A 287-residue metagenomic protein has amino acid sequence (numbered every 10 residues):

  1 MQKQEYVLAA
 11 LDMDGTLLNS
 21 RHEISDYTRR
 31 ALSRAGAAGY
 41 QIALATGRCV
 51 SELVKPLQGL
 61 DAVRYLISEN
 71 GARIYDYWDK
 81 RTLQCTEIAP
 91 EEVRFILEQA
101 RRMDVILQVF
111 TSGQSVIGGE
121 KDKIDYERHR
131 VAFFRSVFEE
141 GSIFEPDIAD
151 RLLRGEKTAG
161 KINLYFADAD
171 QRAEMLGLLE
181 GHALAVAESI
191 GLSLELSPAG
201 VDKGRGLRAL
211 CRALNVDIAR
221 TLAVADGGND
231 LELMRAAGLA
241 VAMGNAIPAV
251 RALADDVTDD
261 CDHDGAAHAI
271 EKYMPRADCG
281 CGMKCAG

Functional and structural regions predicted by a protein language model:
Q2-L8, I24-S25, L194-G287: Mg2+-dependent phosphoryl-transfer enzymes with acidic/Ser/Thr/Gly-rich catalytic loops
E5-R21, I96: Asp-based phosphoryl-transfer active-site loop
H22-A38, C85-E92, I143-D150, P198-R212 (+2 more regions): Short, acidic loop-to-helix structural element flanking the phosphoryl-transfer center in phosphate-processing enzymes
D26-V131: Active-site phosphate-binding/coordination module
G39-A43, A62-R64, G160-K161, A219-R220 (+2 more regions): Short active-site oxyanion
G59-A62, E69-N70, W78, E180-H182 (+2 more regions): Short, structured coil segments at secondary-structure junctions
V63-E69, V186-E188, A240-G244, T258: Short hydrophobic/aromatic-enriched beta-strand-loop microsegments
Q99, M103-I106, F110-V224, G228: Conserved acidic, metal-coordinating active-site core of Asp-based, Mg2+-dependent phosphoryl-transfer enzymes
